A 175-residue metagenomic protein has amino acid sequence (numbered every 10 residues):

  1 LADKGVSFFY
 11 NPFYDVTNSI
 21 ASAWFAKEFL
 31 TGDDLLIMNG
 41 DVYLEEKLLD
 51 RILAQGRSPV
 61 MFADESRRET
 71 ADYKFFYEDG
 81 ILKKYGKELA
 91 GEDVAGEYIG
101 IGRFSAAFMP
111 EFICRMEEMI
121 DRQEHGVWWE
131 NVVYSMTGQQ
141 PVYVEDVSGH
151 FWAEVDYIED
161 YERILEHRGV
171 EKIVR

Functional and structural regions predicted by a protein language model:
L1-A2, F76-Y77, Y134-T137: Short, conserved catalytic or adaptor-binding loops enriched in Gly and charged residues
L1-Y73: Conserved beta-loop-beta/alpha segment of the NTase-like Rossmann-fold superfamily that binds/positions NTPs
S7-F9, K83, A153: Structural signal for short hydrophobic segments within the conserved structured cores of catalytic domains across
F13, A90, G149: Residues that form or immediately flank small-molecule/cofactor binding pockets and catalytic motifs
D15-N18, K83-K84, S135-T137: Short, motif-level signal for alpha-helix interfacial/capping segments enriched in acidic residues and aromatics/proline
E45-Q123: Conserved core of the sugar-phosphate nucleotidyltransferase
E97-R175: Conserved alpha/beta core of the MobA/IspD/sugar-nucleotide pyrophosphorylase nucleotidyltransferase superfamily
